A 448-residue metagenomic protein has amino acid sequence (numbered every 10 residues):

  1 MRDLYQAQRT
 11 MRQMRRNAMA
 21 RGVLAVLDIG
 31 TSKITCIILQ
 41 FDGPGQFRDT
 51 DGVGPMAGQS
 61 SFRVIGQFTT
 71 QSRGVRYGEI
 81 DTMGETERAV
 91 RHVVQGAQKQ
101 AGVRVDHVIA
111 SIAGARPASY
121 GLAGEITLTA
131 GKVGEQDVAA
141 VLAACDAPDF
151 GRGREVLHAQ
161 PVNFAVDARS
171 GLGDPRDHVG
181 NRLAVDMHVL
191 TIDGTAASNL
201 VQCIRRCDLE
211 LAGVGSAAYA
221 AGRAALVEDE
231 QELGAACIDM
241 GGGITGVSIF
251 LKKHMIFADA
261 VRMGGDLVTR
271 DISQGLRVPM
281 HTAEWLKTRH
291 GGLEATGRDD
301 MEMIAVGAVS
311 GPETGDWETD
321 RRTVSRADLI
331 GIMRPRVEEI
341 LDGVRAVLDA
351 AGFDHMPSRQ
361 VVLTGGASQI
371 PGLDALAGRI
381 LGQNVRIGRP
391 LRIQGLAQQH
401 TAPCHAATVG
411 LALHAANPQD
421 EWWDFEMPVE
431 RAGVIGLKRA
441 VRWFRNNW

Functional and structural regions predicted by a protein language model:
M1-A236, M255, P279-H281, T288-I330 (+5 more regions): Nucleotide/phosphate-binding catalytic cleft detector across ATP-hydrolyzing and phosphate-transferring enzymes
L27-K33, I112-A113, C237-I244, F250-K253 (+2 more regions): A short acidic Gly-Thr/Ser loop motif
G43-D51, L251-D271: Basic, amphipathic juxtamembrane/active-site segments that coordinate anionic phosphate or diphosphate groups
A113, I192, G291-E294, M356-I380: Glycine-rich phosphate-binding loops at beta-strand->alpha-helix junctions
R262-L286: A conserved active-site cap/scaffold subdomain adjacent to cofactor or substrate pockets
R336-R345: A general structural motif
V344, L363, L411: Hydrophobic, well-ordered secondary-structure elements that form the walls of internal hydrophobic environments
